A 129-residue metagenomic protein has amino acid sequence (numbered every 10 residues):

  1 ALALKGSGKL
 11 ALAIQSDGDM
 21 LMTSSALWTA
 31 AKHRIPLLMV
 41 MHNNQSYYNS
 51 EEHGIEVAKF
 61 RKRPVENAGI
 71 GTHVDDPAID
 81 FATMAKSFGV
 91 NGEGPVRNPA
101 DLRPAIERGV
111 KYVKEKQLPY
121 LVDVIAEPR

Functional and structural regions predicted by a protein language model:
A1-P128: Thiamine diphosphate
